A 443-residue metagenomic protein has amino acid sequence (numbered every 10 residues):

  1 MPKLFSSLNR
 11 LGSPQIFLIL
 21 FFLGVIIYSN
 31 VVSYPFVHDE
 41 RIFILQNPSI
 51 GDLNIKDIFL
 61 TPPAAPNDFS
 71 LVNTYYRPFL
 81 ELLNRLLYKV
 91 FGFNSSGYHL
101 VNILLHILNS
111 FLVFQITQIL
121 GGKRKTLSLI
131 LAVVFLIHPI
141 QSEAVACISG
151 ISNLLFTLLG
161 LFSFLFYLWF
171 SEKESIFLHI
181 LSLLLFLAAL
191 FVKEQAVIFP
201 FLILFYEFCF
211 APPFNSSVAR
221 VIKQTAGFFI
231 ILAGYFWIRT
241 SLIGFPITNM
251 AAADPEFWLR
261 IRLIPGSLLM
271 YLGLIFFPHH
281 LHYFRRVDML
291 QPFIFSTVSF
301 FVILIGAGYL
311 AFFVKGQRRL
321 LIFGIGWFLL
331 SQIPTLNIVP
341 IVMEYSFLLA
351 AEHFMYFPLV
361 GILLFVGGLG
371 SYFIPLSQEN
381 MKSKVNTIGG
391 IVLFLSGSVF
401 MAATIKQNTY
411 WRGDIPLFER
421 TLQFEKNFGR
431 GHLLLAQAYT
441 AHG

Functional and structural regions predicted by a protein language model:
M1-G443: Polytopic membrane enzymes that build or remodel cell-surface glycoconjugates and lipids
